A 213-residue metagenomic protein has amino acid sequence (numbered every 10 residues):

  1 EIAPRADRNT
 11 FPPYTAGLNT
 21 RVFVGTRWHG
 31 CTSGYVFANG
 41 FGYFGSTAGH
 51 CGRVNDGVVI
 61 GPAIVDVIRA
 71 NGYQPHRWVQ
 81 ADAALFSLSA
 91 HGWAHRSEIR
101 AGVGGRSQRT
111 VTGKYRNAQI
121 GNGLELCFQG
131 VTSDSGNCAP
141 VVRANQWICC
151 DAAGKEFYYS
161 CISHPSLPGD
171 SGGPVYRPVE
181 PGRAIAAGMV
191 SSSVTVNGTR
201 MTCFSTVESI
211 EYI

Functional and structural regions predicted by a protein language model:
E1-R8: N-terminal propeptides/leader regions of secreted preproproteins that are proteolytically removed before maturation
T15-A153, R177-P178: Serine endopeptidase catalytic core focused on the charge-relay Asp
A48-R53, A187-V196: Short beta->alpha transition motifs characteristic of CBS
V59-I60, N145, F157-Y158, I210-I213: Extracellular/mature segments of secreted proteins
N117-I120, V179-P181, I185, S193-T195: Exported/periplasmic cell-wall-interacting domains
C161: FAD-site-proximal beta/loop scaffold in flavoenzymes
H164-M189: Catalytic nucleophile loop of clan PA
V190-I213: Active-site or metal-binding loop neighborhoods of secreted/extracellular toxin and effector enzymes
